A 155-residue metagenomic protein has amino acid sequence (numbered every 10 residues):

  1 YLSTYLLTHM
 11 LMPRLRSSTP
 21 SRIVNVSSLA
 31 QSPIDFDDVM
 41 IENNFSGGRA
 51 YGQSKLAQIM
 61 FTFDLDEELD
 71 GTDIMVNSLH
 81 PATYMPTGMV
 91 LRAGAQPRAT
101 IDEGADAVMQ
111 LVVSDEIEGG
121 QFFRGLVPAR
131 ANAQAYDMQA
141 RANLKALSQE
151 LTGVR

Functional and structural regions predicted by a protein language model:
T4, R14-I23, E42, D115 (+3 more regions): Hydrophobic/basic alpha-helical segments enriched in Actinobacteria
T8-H9, F63: A short, exposed helix-loop element centered on a Lys and neighboring polar residues
R16-T72, H80-A95: Catalytic loop of short-chain dehydrogenase/reductase
V24, S32, Q139-R155: Non-catalytic terminal and boundary segments that flank Rossmann-like NAD(P)-dependent oxidoreductase
A95-A142, A146: C-terminal helical subdomain
